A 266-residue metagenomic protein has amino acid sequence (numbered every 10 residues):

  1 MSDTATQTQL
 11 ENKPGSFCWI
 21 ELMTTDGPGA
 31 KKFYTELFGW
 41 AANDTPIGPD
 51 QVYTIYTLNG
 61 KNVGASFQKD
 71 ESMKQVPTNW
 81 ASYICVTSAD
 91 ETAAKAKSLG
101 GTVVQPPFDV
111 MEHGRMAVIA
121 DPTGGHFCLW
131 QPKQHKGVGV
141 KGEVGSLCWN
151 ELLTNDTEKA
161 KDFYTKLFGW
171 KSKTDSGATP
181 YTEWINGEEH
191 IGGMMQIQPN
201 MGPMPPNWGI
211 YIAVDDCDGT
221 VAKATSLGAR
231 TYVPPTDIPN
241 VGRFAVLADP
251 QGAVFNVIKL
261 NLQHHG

Functional and structural regions predicted by a protein language model:
S2-D3, N12-P14, C18-K61, S98 (+4 more regions): Core segments of cupin and vicinal oxygen chelate
S2-K13, A93, K97-C148, K173-E189 (+2 more regions): Vicinal oxygen chelate
S16-T25, T54-T57, K69-K95, R115-I119 (+3 more regions): Vicinal oxygen chelate
E21, A30, F38-T45, K61-N62 (+12 more regions): Ligand-binding pocket scaffold of soluble enzyme catalytic domains
